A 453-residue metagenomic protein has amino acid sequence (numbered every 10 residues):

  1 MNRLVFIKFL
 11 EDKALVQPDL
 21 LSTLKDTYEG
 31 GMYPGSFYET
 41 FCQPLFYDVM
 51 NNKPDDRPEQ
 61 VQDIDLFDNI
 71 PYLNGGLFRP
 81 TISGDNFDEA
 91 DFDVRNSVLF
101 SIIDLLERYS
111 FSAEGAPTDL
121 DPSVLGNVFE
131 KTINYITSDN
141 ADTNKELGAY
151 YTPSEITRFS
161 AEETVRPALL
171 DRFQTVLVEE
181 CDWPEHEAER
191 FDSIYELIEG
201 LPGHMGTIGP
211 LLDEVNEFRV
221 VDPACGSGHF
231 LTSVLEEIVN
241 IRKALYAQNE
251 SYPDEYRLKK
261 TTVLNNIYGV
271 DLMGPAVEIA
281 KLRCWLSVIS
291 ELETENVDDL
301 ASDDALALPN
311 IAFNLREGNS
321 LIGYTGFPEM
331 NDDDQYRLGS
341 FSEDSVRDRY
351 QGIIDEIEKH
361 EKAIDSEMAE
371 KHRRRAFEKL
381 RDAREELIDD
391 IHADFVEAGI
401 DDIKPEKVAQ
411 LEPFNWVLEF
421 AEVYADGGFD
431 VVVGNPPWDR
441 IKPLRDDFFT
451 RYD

Functional and structural regions predicted by a protein language model:
M1-V239, N266, V270-A276, G318-L321 (+3 more regions): Preference for the N-terminal adenyl/adenosyl cofactor-binding alpha/beta module
N240-L245: Post-Walker A helix-loop "phosphate-sensing" segment adjacent to the P-loop in P-loop NTPases
Y246-Y256: Flexible glycine/proline-rich, aromatic-decorated loop/lid segments
D254-K259, A421: Conserved alpha-helical scaffold flanking the Walker A/P-loop in AAA+ ATPase domains
R257-I267, G274, P309-G318: Extended charged low-complexity segments that act as oligomerization/scaffolding linkers
A280: Conserved SAM-binding loop
S287-D299, D303-E317, L411-P413, V417: S-adenosyl-L-methionine
G323-N415, A425-V431, I441-D447, R451-D453: Basic, amphipathic N-terminal segments
